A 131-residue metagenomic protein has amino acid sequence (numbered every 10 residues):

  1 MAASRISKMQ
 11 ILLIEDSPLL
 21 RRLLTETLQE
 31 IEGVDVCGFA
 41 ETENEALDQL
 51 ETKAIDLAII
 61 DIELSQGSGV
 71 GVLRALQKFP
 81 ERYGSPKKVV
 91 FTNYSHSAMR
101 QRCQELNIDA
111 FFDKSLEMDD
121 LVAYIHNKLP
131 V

Functional and structural regions predicted by a protein language model:
M1-Q10, P18, D119-V131: Non-catalytic signal-transmission and effector/linker regions of two-component phosphorelay proteins
E15: Conserved acidic carboxylate
P18-G38: Two-component/phosphorelay signaling modules centered on CheY-like receiver
F39-L57: Acidic, metal-coordinating helix/loop segments flanking the phosphotransfer/catalytic sites of two-component signaling
D61-E63: Active-site residues of response regulator receiver
V70-Y83: Short amphipathic alpha-helix used as the core "switch/output" element in two-component signaling
G71, S95-F112, L116: Alpha4 helix (beta4-alpha4-beta5 surface) of REC/receiver domains from two-component response regulators
